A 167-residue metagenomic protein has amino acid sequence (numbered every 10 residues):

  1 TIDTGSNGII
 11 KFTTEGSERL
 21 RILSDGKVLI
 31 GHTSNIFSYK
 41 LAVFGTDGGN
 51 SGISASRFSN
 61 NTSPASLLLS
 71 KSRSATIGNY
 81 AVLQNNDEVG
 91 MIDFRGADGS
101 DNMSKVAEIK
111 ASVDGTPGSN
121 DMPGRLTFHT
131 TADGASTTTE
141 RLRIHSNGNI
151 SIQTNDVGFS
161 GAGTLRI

Functional and structural regions predicted by a protein language model:
T1-K105, V113-I167: Trimeric beta-solenoid/beta-helix "fiber body" segments of extracellular/virion adhesins and depolymerases
